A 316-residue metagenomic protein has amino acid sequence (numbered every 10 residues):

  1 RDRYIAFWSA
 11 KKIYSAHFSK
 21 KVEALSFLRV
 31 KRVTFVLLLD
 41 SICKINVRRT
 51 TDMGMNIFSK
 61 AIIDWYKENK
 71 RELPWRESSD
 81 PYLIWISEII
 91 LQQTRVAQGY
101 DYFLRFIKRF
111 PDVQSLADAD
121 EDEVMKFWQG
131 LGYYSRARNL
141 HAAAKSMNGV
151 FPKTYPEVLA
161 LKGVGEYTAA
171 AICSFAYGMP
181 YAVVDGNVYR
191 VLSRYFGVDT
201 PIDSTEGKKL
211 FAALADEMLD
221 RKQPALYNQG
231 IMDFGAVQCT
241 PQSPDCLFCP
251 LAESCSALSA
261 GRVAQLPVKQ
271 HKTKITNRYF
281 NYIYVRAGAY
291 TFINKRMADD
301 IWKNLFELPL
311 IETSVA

Functional and structural regions predicted by a protein language model:
D2, K12, S41, I63-D64 (+3 more regions): Intrinsically disordered, low-complexity segments enriched in small/polar residues
D2-R3, E23-S26, R48: Ser/Thr/Pro/Gly-rich low-complexity, intrinsically disordered segments
D2-Y4, Y14-H17, D40, D52: Intrinsic-disorder-associated, low-complexity terminal segments enriched in Asp/Asn/His/Tyr and depleted of Lys/Arg
K11-I13, F18-V22, K31, I45-N46 (+1 more regions): Polybasic, lysine-rich low-complexity intrinsically disordered segments
L25-L28, L37-L39: Leucine-biased recognition of intrinsically disordered, low-complexity hydrophobic segments
V33-T34, D40-R71, E77, A236-A316: Intrinsically disordered, low-complexity, charged terminal extensions of DNA damage-control enzymes
N56-A61, W65-D245, L251-A260, A264: Catalytic cores of DNA base-excision repair glycosylases
